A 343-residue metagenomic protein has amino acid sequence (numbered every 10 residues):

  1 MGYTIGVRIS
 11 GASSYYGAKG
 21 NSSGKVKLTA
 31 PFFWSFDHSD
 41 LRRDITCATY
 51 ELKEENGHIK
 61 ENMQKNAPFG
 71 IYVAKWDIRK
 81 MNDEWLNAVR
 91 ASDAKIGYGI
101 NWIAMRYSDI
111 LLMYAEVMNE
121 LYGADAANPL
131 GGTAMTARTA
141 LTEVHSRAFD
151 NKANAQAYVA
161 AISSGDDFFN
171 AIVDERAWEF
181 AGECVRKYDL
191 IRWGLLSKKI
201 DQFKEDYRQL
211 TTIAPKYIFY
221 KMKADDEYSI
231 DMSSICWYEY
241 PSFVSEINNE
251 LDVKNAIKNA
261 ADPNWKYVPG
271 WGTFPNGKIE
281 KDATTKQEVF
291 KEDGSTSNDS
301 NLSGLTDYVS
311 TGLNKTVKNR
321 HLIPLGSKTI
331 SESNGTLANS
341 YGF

Functional and structural regions predicted by a protein language model:
M1-F36, W193, I200-P215: Polar, glycine-rich mid-to-C-terminal structural blocks that act as macromolecule-binding/assembly scaffolds
L41-I45, E51-F343: Acidic/polar-rich alpha-helix caps and helix-coil junctions
